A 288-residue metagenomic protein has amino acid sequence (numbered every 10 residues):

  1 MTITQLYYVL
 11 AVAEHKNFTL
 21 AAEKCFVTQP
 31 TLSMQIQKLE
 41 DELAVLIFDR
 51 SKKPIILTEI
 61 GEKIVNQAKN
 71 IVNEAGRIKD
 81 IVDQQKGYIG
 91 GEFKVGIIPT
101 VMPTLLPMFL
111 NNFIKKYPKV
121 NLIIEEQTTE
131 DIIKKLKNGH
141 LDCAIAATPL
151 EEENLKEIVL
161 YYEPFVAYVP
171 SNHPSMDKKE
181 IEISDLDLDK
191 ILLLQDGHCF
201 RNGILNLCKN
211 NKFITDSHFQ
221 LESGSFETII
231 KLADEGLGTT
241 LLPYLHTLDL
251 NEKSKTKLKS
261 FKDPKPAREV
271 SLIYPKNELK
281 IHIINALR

Functional and structural regions predicted by a protein language model:
L10-T28: Short helix-boundary/capping micro-motifs
E40-E59, K79: A short LG(V/I)-centered, amphipathic sequence patch enriched for acidic residue(s) preceding the LG motif
E42-L43, I64-K86: Alpha-helical linker/hinge and terminal dimerization helices associated with HTH transcriptional regulators
G90-E153, I214, S223: Central regulatory/effector-binding core of bacterial HTH transcription factors
L105, T256-R288: A late-sequence structural motif
E130, T148-N154, N202, N206 (+2 more regions): A ligand-binding cleft/hinge motif common to bilobed small-molecule-binding domains
L155-I191, I284: Flexible hinge/capping segments at coil-to-helix
K190-N211, K280-H282: Secondary-structure junction motif
